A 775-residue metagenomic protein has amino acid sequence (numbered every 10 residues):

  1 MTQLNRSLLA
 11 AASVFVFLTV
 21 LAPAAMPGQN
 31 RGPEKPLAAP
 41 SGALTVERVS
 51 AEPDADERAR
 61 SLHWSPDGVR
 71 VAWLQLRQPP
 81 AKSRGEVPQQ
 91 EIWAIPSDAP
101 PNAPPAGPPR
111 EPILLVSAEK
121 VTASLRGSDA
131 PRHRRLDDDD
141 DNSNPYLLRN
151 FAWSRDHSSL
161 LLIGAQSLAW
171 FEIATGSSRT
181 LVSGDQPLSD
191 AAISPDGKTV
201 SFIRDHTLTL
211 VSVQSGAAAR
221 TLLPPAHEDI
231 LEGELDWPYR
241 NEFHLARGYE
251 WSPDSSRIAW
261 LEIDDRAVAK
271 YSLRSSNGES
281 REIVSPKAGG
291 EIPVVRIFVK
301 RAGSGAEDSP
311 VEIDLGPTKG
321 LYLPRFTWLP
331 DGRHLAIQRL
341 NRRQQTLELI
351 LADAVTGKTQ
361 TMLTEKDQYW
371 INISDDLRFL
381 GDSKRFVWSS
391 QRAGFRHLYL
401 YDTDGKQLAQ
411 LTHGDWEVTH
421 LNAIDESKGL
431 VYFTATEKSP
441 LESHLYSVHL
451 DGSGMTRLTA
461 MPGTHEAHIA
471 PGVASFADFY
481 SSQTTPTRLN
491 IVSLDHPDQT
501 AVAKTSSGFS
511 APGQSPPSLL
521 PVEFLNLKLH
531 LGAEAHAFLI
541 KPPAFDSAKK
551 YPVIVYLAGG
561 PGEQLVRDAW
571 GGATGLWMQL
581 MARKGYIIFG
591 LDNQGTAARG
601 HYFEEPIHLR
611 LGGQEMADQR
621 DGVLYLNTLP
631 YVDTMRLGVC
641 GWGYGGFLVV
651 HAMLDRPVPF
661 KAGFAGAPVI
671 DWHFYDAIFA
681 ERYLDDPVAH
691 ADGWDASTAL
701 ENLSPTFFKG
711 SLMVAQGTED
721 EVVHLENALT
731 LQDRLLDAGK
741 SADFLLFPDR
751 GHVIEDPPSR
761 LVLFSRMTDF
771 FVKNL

Functional and structural regions predicted by a protein language model:
T2-S13: Bacterial N-terminal signal peptides that target proteins for export
L4-N5, Q29, F770: Absolute N-terminal positional cue centered near the fourth residue
L9-A11, R58, D67, L147 (+15 more regions): Generic detection of intrinsically disordered/low-complexity segments and helix-coil linkers/edges
F17-V20, A24-I469, A474-S475, Q483-T485 (+1 more regions): Beta-propeller folds
A269-K270, P324, G332, Q338 (+2 more regions): Serine-hydrolase catalytic core recognition
